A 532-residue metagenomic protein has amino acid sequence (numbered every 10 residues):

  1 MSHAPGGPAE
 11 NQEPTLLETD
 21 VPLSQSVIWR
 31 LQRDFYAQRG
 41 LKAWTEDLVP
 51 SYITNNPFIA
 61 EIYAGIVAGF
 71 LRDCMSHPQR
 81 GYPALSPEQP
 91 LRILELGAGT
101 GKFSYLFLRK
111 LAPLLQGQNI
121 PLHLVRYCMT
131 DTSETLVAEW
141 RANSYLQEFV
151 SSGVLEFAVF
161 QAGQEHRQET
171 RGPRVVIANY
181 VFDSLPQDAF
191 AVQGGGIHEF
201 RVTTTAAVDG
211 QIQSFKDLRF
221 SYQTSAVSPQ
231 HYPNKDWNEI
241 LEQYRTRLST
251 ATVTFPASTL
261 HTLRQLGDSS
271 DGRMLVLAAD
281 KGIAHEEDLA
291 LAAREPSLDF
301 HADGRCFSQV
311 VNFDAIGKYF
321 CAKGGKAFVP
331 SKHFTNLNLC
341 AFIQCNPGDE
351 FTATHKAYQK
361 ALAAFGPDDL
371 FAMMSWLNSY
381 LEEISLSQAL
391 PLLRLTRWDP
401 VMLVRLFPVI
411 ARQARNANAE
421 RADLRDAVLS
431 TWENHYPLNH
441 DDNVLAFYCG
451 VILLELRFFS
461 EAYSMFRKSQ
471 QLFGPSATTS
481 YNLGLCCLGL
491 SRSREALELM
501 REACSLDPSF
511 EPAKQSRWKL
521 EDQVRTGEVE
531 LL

Functional and structural regions predicted by a protein language model:
S2-S86, E95, G99-Y105, R109 (+2 more regions): N-terminal charged/capping segments associated with class I S-adenosyl-L-methionine
V137-T170: S-adenosyl-L-methionine
T170-G194, S249-A257, H261, S269 (+1 more regions): A short SAM/SAH-binding and catalytic strip from SAM-dependent methyltransferases
A178-P229, F300-H301: A mobile, often basic/glycine-rich helix-loop segment that functions as the active-site lid/recognition loop
T250-Q471, P475-T478: Rossmann-like AdoMet/SAM-dependent catalytic core
F447-Y448, T478-N482, P512-R517: Alpha-solenoid helical repeat scaffolds
